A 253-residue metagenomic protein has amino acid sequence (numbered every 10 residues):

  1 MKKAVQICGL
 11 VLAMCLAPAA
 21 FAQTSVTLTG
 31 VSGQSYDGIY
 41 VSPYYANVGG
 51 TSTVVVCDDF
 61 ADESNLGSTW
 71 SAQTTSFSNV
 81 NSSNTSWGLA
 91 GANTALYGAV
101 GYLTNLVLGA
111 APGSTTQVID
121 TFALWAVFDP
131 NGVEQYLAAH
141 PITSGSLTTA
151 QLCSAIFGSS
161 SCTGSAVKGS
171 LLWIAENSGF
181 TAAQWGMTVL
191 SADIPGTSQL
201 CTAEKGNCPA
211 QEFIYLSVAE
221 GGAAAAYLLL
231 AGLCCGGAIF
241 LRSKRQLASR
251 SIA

Functional and structural regions predicted by a protein language model:
M1-C8: Bacterial N-terminal signal peptides that target proteins for export
G9-L10, A20: Cleavable N-terminal signal peptides
L16-A22: Sec/Tat signal peptide C-region and signal peptidase I cleavage site
Q23-L216: Short, surface-exposed polybasic-aromatic patches that bind anionic ligands, especially phosphate groups
A219-L241: A short, hydrophobic C-terminal helix/tail in secreted or cell-surface proteins
G236-A253: C-terminal membrane-anchoring or membrane-association module
